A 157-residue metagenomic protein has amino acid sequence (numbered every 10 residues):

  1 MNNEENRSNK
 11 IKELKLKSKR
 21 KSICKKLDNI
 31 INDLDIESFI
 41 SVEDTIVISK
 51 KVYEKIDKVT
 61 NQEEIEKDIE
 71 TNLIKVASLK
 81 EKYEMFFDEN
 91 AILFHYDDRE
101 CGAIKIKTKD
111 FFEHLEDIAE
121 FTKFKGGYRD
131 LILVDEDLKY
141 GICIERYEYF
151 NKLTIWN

Functional and structural regions predicted by a protein language model:
M1-G141, Y147-Y149, I155-N157: Structured alpha/beta or helical-core interaction and ligand-binding surfaces enriched in interleaved
